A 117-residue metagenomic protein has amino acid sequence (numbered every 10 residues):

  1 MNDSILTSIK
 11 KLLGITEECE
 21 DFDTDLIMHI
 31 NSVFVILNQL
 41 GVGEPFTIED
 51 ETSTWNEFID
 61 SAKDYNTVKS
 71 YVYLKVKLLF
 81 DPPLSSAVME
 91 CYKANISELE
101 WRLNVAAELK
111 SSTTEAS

Functional and structural regions predicted by a protein language model:
M1-D64, W101-S117: Conserved short "hinge" loops at termini or chain/domain junctions
D3, A62, V68-S70, S86 (+1 more regions): Helix-centric, low-specificity signal for extended rod-like, repetitive segments
T7, N66, V72-L74, E90 (+1 more regions): Short alpha-helical segments used as structural interaction elements across diverse proteins
M28, S32-V35, L74, L78 (+1 more regions): Short, residue-level hotspots on alpha-helical faces of the histone-fold and other alpha-helical interaction modules
S53-D81: Mid-chain, well-packed structural core segment of small domains
L78, P82-S117: Protruding loop/beta-arch "assembly-hinge" segments enriched in small, turn-prone residues
